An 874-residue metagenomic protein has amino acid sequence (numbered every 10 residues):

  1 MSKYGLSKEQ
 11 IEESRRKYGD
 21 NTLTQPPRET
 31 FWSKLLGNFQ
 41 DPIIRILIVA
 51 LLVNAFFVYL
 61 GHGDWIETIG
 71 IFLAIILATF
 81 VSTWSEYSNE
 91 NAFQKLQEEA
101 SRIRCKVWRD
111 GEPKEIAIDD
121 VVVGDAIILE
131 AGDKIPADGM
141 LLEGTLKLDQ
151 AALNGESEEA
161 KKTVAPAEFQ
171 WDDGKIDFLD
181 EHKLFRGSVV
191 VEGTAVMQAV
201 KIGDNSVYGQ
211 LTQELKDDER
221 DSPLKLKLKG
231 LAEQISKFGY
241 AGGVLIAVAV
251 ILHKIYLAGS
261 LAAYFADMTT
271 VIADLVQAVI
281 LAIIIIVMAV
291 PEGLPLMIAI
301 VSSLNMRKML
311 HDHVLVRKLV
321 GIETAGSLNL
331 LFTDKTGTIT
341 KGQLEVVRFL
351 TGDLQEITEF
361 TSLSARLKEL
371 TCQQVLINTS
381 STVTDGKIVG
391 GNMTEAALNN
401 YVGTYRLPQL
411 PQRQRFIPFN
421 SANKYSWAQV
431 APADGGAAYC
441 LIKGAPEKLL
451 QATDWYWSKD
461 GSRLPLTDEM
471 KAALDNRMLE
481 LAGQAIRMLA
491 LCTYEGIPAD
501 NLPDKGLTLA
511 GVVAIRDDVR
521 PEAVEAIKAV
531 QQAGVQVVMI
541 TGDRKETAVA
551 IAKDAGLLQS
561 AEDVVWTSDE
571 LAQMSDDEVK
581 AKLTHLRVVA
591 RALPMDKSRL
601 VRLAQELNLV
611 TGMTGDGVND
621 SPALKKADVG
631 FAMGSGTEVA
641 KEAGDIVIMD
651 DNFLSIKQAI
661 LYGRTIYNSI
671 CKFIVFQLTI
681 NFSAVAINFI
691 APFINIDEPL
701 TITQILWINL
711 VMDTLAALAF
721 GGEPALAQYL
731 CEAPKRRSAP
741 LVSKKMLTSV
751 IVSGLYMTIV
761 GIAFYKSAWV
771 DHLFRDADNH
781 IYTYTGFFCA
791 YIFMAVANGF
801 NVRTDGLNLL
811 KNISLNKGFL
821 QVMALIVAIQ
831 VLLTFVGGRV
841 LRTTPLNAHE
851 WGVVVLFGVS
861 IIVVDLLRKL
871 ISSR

Functional and structural regions predicted by a protein language model:
M1-P734, A739-V742, L755, F788 (+1 more regions): Conserved cytosolic headpiece of P-type ATPases
G63, T748-F764, F793: Alpha-helical transmembrane segments of multi-pass integral membrane proteins
W84-S85, F764-K766: Juxtamembrane cytosolic interface motif at the C-terminal end of transmembrane helices
P692-T701, Y765-Y782: Helix-coil boundary and interhelical linker segments in multi-pass alpha-helical membrane proteins
M712, M757-T758, T783-G799: Generic alpha-helical transmembrane segments
V802: A C-terminal functional module that forms or caps the active site or interfaces directly with catalytic machinery
